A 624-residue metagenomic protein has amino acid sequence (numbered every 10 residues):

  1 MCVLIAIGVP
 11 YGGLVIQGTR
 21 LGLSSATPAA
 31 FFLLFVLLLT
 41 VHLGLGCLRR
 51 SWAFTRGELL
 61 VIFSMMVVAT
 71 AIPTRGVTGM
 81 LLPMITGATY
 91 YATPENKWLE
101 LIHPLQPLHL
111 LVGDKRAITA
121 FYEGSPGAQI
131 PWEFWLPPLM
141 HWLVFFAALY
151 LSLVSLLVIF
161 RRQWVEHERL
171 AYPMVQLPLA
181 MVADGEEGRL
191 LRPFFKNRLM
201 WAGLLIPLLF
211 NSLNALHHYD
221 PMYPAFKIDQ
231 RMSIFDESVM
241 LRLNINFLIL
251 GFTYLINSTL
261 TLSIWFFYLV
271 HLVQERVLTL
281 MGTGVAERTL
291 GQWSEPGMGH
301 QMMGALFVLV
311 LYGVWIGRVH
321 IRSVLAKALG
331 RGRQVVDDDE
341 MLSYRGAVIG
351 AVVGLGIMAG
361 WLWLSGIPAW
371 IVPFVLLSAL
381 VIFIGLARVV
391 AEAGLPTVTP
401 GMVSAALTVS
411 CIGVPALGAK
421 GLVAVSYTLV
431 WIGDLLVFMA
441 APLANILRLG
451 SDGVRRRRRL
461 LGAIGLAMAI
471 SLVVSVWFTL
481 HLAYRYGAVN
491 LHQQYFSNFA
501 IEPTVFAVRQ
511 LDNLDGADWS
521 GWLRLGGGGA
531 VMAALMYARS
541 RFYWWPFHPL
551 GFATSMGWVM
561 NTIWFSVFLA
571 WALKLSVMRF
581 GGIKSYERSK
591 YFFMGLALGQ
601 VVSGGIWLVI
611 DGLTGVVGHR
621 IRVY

Functional and structural regions predicted by a protein language model:
M1-A440, V474-F499, R524-G526, M536-R539 (+6 more regions): Transmembrane-helix bundle segments that line or gate the permeation/cavity pathway in multi-pass membrane proteins
T19, R50-W52, Y254-I256, L447-A463 (+2 more regions): Hydrophobic alpha-helical bundle architecture
P296, G465-A469: Membrane-embedded transmembrane-helix bundle of lipid-linked glycan/lipid transferases
R485-G516, P549-G551: Membrane-interface interhelical connector segments
P549-G557, S566-K574, M578, H619: Long insertion/accessory domains within large nucleic-acid-processing enzymes
